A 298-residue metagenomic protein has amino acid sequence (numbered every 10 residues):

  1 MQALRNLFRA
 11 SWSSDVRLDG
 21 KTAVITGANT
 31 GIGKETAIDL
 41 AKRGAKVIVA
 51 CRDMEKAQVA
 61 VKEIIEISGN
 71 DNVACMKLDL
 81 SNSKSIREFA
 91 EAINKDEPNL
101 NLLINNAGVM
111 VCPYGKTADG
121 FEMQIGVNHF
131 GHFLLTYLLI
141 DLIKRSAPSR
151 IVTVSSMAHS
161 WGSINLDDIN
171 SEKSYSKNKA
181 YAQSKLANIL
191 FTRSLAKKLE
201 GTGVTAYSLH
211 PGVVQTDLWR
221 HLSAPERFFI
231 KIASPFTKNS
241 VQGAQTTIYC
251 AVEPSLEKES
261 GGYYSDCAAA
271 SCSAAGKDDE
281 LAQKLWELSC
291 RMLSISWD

Functional and structural regions predicted by a protein language model:
Q2-L222, M292-D298: Rossmann-fold NAD(P)H-dependent dehydrogenase/reductase core
S171-E172, A224-A233: A short C-terminal helix-loop "cap" of Rossmann-like NAD(P)-dependent dehydrogenase/epimerase domains
S184, S208, I230-C272, K277-Q283 (+1 more regions): C-terminal helical subdomain
